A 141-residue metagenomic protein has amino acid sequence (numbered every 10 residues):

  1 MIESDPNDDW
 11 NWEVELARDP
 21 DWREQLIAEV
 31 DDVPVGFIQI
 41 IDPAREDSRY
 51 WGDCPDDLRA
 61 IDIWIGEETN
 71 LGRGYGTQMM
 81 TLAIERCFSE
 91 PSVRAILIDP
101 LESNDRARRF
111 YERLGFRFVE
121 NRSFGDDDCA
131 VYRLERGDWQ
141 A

Functional and structural regions predicted by a protein language model:
M1-D9: Helix-loop element at the rim of GNAT/NAT acetyltransferase active sites that forms part of the acceptor-substrate
D9-N70, R86, R136-D138: Acetyl-CoA-dependent GNAT
R23, D127-V131: Short hydrophobic/aromatic beta-strand or adjacent loop that forms the aromatic wall/cage of a ligand/substrate-binding
G72-R86, R109-R113: Conserved acetyl-CoA-binding loop-helix of GNAT-fold acetyltransferases
C87-D99: Conserved GNAT acetyl-CoA-binding A-motif
L97-R108, F124-D128, G137: Conserved beta-strand-loop-alpha-helix junction that forms the acyl-donor binding cleft
E112-E120: Conserved acetyl-CoA-binding loop of GNAT-fold acetyltransferases
